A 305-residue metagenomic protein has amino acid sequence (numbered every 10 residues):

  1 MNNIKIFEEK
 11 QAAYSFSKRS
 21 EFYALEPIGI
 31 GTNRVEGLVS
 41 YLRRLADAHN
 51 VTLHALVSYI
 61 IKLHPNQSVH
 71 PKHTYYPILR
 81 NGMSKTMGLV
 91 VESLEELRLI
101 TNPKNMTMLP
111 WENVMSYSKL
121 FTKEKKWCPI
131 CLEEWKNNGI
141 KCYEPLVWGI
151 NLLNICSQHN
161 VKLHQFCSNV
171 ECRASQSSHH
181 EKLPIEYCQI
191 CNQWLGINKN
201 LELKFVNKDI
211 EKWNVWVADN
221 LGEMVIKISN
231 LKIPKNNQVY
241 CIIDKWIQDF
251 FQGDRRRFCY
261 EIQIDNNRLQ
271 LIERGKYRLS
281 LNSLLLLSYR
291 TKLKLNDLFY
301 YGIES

Functional and structural regions predicted by a protein language model:
N2-K136, C142, V147, L293 (+1 more regions): A structured, charge-rich N-terminal accessory region that forms the first stable segment of a protein and links
K125-C128, I150-L153, H164, I185: Residues immediately within or flanking Cys/His clusters that coordinate Zn2+ in small zinc-binding modules
Y143-N151, S178-I185: Short linker/helix segments within small regulatory modules
S157, V161-Q270: Domain-exit/linker segments immediately C-terminal to small folded modules
Q252-D254, L279-N282: Residue-level signal for the short linker/turn that defines the boundary of a DNA-recognition helix
Q263-L279, Y301-E304: Recognition helix of helix-turn-helix/homeodomain-like DNA-binding domains that insert into the DNA major groove
S283-Y289: Hydrophobic micro-packing sites on short alpha-helices
Y289-S305: Intrinsically disordered, low-complexity basic tails/linkers immediately adjacent to helix-turn-helix/homeobox/MYB/SANT
